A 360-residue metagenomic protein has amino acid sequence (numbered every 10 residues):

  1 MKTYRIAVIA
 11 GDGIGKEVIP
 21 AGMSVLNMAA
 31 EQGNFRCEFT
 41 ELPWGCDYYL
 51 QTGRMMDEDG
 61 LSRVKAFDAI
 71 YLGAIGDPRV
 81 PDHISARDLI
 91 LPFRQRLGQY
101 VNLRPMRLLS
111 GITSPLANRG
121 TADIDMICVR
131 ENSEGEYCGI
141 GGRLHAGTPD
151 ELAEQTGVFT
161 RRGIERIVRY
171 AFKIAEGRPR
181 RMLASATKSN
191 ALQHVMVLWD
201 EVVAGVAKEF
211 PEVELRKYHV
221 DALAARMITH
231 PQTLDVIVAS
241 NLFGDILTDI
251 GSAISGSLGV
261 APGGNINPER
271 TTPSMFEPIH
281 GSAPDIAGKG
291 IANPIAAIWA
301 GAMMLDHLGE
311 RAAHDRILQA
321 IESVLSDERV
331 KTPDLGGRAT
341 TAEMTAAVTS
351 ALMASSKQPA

Functional and structural regions predicted by a protein language model:
A7-S24, M28-A30, T148-D221: Glycine-rich phosphate/diphosphate-binding loop of Rossmann-like nucleotide-binding domains
D12-G15, D68, V129, A171 (+5 more regions): Buried hydrophobic positions in well-ordered alpha/beta secondary-structure cores of metabolic enzymes
N27, E31-F35, A66, Q95-N102 (+11 more regions): Generic secondary-structure signature for well-ordered alpha-helical cores
Q32-E58, M227: N-terminal beta-loop-helix "entrance" segment that forms/cooperates in small-molecule cofactor or anionic ligand
Y48, R226-R329: Glycine-rich phosphate/nucleotide-binding loop
L50-E154, L242: N-terminal glycine-rich phosphate/adenylate-binding segment common to multiple enzyme folds
L108-G139, R162, G281-D315: Short, glycine-/small-residue-rich phosphate/pyrophosphate-handling segment
G139-S185, S189-Q193, R311, R316 (+1 more regions): Glycine-rich phosphate/pyrophosphate-binding loop and the adjoining helix
